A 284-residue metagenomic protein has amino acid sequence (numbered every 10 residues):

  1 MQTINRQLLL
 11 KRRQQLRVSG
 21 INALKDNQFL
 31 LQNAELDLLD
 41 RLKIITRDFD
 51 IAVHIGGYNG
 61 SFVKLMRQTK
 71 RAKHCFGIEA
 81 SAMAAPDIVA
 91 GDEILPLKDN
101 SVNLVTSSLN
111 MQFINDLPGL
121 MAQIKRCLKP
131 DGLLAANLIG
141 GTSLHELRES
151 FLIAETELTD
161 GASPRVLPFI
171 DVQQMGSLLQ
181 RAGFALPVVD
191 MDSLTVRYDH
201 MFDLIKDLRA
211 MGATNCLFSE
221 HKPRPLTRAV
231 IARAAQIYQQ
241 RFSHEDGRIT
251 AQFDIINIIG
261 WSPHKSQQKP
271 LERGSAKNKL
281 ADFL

Functional and structural regions predicted by a protein language model:
M1-F49: Class I SAM-dependent methyltransferase Rossmann-like catalytic core, especially the SAM/SAH-binding loop
L9-L10, R67, E93, M211: Terminal, non-globular segments
L39, A182, F202-L284: C-terminal lobe and adjacent flexible extensions of AdoMet/dcAdoMet transferase-like proteins
D40-L104, P118-A122: Class I SAM-dependent methyltransferase SAM/SAH-binding core
R47, N115, K129: Short conserved AdoMet
L109-F113: Short catalytic micro-motifs in class I SAM-dependent methyltransferases
P118-L133: A short glycine-rich, Lys/Arg-flanked "PGG" loop and its adjoining helix->strand segment in the class I
A136-D203, M211-R224: Conserved catalytic/acceptor-binding region of the Class I
